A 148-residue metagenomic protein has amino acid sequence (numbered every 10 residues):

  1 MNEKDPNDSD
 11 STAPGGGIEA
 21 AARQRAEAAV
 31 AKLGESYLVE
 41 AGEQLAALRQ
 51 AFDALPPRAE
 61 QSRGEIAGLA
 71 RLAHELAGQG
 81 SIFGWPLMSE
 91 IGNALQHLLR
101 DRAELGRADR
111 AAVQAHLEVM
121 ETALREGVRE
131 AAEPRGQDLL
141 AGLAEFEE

Functional and structural regions predicted by a protein language model:
M1-E40, F146: Membrane topogenic helices and adjacent juxtamembrane segments
N2-P14, V113-E148: Structural secondary-structure packing elements that flank or coincide with functional cores
R23-G68: Long, amphipathic alpha-helical coiled-coil segments characteristic of histidine-phosphotransfer scaffolds
S36, L99-A112: Histidine phosphotransfer helical core of two-component systems
V39-G42, A46, A67, H74 (+3 more regions): Generic structural signal for well-ordered, non-transmembrane alpha-helical segments in soluble/cytosolic regions
L45, R49-F52, A73, A77-G80 (+6 more regions): A structural signal for well-ordered alpha-helices, especially hydrophobic packing surfaces of coiled-coils
R63-A67, S89, R110-Q114, E133-D138: Short, charged, amphipathic alpha-helical segments
R63-D101: Extended, amphipathic alpha-helices with heptad-repeat/coiled-coil or helix-bundle character that serve as
